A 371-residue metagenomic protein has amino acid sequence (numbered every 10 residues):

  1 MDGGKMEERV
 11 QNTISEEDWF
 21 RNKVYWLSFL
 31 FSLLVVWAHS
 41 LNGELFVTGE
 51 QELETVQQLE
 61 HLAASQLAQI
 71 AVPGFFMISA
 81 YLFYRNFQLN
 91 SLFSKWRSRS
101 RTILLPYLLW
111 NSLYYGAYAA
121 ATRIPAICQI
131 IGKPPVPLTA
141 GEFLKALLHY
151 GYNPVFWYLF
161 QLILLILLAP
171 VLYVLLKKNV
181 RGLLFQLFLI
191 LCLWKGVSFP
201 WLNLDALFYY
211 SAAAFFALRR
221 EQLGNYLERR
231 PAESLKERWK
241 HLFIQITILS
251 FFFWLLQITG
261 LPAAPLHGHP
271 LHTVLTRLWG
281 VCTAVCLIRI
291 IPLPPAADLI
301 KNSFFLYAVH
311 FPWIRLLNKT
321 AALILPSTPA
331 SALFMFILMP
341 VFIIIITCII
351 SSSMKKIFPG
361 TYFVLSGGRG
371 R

Functional and structural regions predicted by a protein language model:
M1-F188, S327-R371: Membrane-cytosol interface segments of multi-pass membrane proteins, especially ER/Golgi lipid-handling enzymes
R9-S15, F208, R219-F305, F311-A321 (+1 more regions): Alpha-helical transmembrane segments and terminal signal-anchor/GPI-anchor hydrophobic tails, characterized by long
L33-S40, N111-S112, Q186-P200, Q245-G260 (+1 more regions): Aromatic-anchored segments of alpha-helical transmembrane domains
E60-V72, L147-Q161, L193-A212, W254-C282: Interfacial loop-to-helix transition and helix-capping segments at the boundaries of transmembrane helices
Y81-R85, L165, A169-Y173, A206-Q222 (+4 more regions): Hydrophobic transmembrane alpha-helices
S98-Y107, L242, N302-Y307: Junctions where cytoplasmic loops transition into the N-terminal start of transmembrane alpha-helices in multi-pass
I124-K133, L306-L316: Juxtamembrane non-transmembrane "cap" segments at the membrane-aqueous interface of multi-pass membrane proteins
I166-F188, F215-H241: Solvent-exposed interhelical
